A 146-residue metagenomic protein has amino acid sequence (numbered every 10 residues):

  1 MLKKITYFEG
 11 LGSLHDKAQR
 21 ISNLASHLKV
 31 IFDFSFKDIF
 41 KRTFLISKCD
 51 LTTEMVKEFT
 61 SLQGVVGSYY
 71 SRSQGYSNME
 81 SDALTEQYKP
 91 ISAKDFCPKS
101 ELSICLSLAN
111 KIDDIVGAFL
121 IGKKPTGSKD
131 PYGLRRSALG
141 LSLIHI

Functional and structural regions predicted by a protein language model:
M1-I144: Amphipathic alpha-helical "coupling" segments that flank catalytic cores
